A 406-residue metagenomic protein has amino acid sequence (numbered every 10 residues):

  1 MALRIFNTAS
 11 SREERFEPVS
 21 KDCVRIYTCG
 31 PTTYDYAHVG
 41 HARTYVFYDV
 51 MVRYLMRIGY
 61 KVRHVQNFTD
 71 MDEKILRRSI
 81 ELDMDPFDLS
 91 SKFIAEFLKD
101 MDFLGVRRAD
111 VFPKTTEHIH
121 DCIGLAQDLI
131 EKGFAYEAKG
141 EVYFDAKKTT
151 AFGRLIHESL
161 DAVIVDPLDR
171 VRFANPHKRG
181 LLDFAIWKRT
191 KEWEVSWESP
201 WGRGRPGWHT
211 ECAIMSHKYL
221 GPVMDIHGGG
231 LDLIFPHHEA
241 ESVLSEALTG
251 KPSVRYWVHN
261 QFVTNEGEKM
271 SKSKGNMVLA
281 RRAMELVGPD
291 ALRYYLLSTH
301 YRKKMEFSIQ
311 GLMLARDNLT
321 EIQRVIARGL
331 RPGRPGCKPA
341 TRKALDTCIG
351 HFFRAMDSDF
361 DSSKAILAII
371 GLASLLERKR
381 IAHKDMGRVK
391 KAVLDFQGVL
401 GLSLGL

Functional and structural regions predicted by a protein language model:
M1-Y34, D49, H120-L330: Alpha-helical recognition segments enriched in aromatics with Gly/Pro capping that present substrate-recognition
S10-R15, V19-G105: N-terminal, positively charged nucleic-acid-binding surface of large information/translation enzymes
F68-E73, I94-F97, R107-C122, G140-T149: Short, glycine/charge-rich beta-strand/loop segments that flank catalytic centers and engage negatively charged groups
S79-P86, D110-T116, G230: The substrate-binding groove and active-site-proximal loops of carbohydrate-active enzymes, especially glycoside
F97, D102-R108, A126, I130 (+1 more regions): Active-site pocket-lining segments that scaffold enzyme catalytic pockets across diverse folds
K269, N276-L406: Structural preference for alpha-helix termini/caps and helix-kink/transition segments
